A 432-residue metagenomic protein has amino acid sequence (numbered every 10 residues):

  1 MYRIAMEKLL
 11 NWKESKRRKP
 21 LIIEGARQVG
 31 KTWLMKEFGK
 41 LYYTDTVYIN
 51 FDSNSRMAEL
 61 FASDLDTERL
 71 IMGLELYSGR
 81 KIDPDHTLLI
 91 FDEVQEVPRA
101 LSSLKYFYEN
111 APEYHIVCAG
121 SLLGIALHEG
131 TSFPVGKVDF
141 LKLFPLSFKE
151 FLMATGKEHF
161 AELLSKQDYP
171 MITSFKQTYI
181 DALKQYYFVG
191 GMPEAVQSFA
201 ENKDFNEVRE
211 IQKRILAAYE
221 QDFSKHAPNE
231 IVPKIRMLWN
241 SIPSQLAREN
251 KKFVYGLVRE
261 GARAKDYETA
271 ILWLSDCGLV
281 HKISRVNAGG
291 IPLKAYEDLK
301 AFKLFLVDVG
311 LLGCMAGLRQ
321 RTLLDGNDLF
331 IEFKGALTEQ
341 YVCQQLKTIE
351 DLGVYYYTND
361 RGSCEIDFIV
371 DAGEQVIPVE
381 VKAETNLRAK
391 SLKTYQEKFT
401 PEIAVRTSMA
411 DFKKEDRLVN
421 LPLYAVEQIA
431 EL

Functional and structural regions predicted by a protein language model:
Y2-K16: Pre-Walker A adenine-sensing motif
K31: Conserved lysine of the Walker
L34, F38: Hydrophobic positions on the alpha1 helix immediately C-terminal to the Walker A/P-loop
N54-P84: Short glycine-rich substrate-engagement loop in P-loop NTPases that contacts/grips substrate
I90, H115-S121, K142: Structural recognition of the conserved hydrophobic beta-strand(s) that form the central parallel beta-sheet of P-loop
H128-A247: Interdomain motor-coupling "hinge/lid" segment immediately C-terminal to the ATP-binding subdomain of NTP-driven enzymes
A200-E365, I369-V370: Accessory nucleic acid-recognition modules appended to NTPase machines
L346, I366-T385, A404: Conserved catalytic cores of phosphodiester-cleaving nucleases, focusing on short active-site segments
